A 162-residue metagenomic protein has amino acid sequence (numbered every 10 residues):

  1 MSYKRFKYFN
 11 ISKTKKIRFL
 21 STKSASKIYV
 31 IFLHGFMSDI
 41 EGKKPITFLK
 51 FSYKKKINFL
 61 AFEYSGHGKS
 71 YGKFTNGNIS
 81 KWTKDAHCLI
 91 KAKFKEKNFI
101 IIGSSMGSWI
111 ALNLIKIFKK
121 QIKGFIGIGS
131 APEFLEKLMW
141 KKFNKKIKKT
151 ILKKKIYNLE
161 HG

Functional and structural regions predicted by a protein language model:
M1-S24: N-terminal cap/lid segment of alpha/beta-hydrolase-fold proteins
K27-G35: Short beta-strand element of the alpha/beta-hydrolase
M37-K43: Short substrate-entry loop that stabilizes the transition state in hydrolases
P45, L49-Y71: Conserved alpha/beta-hydrolase
G68-F94: Catalytic nucleophile-loop/oxyanion-hole region of alpha/beta-hydrolase and closely related hydrolase-like folds
I101-G103, I128: Short beta-strand immediately N-terminal to the catalytic nucleophile in serine-hydrolase-like folds
G103-A111: Gly/Ala-rich beta-loop-alpha elbow adjacent to hydrolase catalytic centers
W109, Q121-G162: The alpha/beta-hydrolase serine catalytic core
